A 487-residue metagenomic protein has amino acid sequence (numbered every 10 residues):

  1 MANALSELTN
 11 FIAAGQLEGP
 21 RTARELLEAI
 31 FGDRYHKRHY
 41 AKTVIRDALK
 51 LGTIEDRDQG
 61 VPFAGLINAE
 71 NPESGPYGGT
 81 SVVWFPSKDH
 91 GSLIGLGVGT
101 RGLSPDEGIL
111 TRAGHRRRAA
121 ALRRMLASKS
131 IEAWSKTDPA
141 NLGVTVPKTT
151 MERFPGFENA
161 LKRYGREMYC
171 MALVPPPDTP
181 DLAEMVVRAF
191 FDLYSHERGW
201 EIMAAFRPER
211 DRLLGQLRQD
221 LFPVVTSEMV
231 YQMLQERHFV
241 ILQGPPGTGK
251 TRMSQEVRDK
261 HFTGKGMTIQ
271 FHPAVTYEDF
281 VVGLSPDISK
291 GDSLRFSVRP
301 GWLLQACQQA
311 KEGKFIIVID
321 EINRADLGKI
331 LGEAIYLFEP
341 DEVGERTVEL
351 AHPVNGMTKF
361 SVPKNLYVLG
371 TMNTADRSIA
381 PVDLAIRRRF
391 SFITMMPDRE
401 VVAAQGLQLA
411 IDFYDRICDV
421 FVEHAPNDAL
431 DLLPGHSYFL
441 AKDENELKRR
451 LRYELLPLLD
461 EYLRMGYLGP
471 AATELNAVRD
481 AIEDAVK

Functional and structural regions predicted by a protein language model:
M1-K37: N-terminal "first-domain core" detector
A23-G32, T111-R124, V186-A189, R416: Well-ordered, non-membrane alpha-helical segments in soluble/globular domains
T43-W84: Amphipathic, interaction-prone secondary-structure segments
D58-V61, A69-N71, K88-S92, R101 (+1 more regions): Short, charged/polar surface micro-motifs in flexible loops or helix N-caps
S87-E152: Compact, glycine/acidic-enriched structural inserts
N141-F239, M253: ATP-dependent helicase/translocase motor core
A204-A429, D443-Y453, P457-T473, A477-D480 (+1 more regions): AAA+ P-loop NTPase catalytic core and its hallmark functional loops
